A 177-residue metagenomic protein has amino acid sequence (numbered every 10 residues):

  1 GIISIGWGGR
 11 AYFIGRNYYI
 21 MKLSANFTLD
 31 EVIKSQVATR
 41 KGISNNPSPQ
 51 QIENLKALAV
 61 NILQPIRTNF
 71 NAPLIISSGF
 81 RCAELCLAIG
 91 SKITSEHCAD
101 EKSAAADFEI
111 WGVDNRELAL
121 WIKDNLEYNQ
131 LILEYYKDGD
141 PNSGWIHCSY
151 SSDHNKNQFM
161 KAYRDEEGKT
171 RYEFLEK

Functional and structural regions predicted by a protein language model:
G1-I20: Short, Lys/Arg-enriched N-terminal segments with co-localized hydrophobic residues within the first ~10-30 amino acids
I5-G6, R81, H97, H147: The N-terminal extracellular segments of secreted preproproteins, especially immediately downstream of signal
G15-N69, R164-K177: Extracytoplasmic cell-surface/polysaccharide-interacting catalytic and binding patches
N26, P73, A105, W145: A residue-level signal for beta-strand positions that form part of recognition/binding surfaces within mature
Q50, E109-I110: Short coil/turn segments at secondary-structure boundaries
N61-S91: Extended, low-complexity, intrinsically disordered C-terminal regulatory tails of eukaryotic serine/threonine kinases
A83-A105: Short, surface-exposed glycine/acidic/tryptophan-bearing loops
A99-A104, I110-K177: Catalytic cores and adjacent binding grooves of peptidoglycan-active enzymes
